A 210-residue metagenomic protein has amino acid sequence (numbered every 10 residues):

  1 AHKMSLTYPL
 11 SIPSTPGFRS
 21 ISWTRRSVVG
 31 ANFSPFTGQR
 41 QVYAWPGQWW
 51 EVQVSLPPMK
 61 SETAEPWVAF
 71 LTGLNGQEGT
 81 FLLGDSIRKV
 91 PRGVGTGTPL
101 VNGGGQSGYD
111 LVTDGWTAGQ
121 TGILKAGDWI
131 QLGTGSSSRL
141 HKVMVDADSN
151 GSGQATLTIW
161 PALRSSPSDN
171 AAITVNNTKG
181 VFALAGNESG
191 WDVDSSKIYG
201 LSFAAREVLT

Functional and structural regions predicted by a protein language model:
H2-T210: Extracellular/virion structural assembly segments
